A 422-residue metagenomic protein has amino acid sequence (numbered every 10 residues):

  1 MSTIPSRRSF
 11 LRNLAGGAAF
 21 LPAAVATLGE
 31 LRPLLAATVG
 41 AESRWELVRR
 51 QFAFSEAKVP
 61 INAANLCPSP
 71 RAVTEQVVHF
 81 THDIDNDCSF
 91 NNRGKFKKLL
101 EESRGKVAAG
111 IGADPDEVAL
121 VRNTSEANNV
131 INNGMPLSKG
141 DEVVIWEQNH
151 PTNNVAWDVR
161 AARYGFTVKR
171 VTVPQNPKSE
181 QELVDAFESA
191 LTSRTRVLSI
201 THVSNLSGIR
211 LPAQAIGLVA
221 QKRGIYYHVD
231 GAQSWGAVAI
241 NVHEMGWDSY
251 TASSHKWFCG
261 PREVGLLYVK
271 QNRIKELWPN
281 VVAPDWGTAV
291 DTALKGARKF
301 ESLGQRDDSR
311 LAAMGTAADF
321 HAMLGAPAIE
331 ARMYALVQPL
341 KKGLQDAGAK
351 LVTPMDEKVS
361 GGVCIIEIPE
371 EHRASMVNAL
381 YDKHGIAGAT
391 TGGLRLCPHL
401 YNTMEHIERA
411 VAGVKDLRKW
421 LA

Functional and structural regions predicted by a protein language model:
S2-A422: Pyridoxal 5′-phosphate
